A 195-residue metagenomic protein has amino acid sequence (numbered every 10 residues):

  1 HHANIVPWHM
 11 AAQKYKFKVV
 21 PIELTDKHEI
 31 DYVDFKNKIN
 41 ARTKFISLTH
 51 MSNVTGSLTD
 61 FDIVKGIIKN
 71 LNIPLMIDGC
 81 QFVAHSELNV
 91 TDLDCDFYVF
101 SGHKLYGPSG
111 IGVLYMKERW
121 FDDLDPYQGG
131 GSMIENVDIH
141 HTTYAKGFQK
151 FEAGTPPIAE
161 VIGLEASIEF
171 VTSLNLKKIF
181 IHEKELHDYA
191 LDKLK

Functional and structural regions predicted by a protein language model:
H1-K195: Pyridoxal 5′-phosphate
